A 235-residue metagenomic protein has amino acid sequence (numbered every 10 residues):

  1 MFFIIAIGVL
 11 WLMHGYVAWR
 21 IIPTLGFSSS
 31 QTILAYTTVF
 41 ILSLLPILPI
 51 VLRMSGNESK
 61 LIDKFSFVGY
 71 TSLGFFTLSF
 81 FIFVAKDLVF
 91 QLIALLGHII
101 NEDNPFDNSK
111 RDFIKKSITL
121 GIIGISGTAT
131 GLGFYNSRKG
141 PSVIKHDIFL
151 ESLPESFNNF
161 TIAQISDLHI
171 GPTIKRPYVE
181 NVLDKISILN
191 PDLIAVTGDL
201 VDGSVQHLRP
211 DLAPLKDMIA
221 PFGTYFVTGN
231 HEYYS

Functional and structural regions predicted by a protein language model:
M1-R138: Non-catalytic terminal accessory segments
S142-S235: Soluble catalytic domains of enzymes that build or remodel membrane lipids, polysaccharides, and related
